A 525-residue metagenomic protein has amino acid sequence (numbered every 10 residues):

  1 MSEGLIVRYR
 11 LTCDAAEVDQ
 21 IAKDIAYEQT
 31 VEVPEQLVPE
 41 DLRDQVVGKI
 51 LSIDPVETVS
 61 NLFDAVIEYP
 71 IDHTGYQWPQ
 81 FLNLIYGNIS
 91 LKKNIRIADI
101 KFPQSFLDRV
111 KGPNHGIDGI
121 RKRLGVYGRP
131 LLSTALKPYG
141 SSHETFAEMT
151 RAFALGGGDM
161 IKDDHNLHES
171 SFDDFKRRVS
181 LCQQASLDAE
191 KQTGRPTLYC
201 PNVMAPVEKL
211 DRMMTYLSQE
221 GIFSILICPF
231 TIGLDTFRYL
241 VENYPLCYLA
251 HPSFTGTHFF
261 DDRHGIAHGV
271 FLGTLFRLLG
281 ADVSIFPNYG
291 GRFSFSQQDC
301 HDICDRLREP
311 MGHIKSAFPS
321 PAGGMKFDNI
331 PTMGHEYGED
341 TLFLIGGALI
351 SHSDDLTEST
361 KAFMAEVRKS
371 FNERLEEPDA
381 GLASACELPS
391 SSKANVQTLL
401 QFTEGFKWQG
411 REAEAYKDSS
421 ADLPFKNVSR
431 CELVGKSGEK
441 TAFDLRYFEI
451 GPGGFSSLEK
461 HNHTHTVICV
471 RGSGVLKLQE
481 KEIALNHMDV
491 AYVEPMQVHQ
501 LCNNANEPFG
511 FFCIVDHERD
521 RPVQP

Functional and structural regions predicted by a protein language model:
R10-A15, P130-A147, T197-K209, T255-H268 (+1 more regions): Active-site mouth loops of central-metabolism enzymes
G158-V179, N288-F295: Glycine-rich, proline-tolerant flexible connector loops at the mouths of alpha/beta enzymes
D211-M214, E220-I345, A362: Catalytic alpha/beta core domains of metabolic enzymes, predominantly
A383-A442, Q524-P525: A short, N-terminal "cap"/entry segment at the start of jelly-roll beta-barrel domains of the cupin/DSBH fold
R430-V434, R446-H461, P495: Conserved short histidine dyad/triad with adjacent acidic residue
Y447, T466, Y492, E507-V523: A short hydrophobic beta-strand segment most commonly corresponding to one strand of the jelly-roll/cupin
Y447-G451, K460-L476, I514: Short, conserved beta-strand element in jelly-roll/cupin
E480-P495: Short acidic-glycine-tyrosine-enriched beta hairpin
